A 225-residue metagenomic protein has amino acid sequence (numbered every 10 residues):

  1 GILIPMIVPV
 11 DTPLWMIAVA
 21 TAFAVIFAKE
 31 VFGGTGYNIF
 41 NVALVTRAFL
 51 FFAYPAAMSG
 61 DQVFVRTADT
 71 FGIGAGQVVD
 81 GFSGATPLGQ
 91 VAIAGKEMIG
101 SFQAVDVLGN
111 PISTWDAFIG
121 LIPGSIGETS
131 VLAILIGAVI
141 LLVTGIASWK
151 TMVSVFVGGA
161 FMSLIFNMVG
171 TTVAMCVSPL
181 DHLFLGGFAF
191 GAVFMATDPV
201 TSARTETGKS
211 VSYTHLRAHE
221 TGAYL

Functional and structural regions predicted by a protein language model:
I2, M6, T21, V25-E30 (+7 more regions): Transmembrane alpha-helical segments of multi-pass membrane transport proteins and ion-pumping complexes
T12-A18, G124-G127, S178-G187: Structural signature of hydrophobic alpha-helical transmembrane segments
A18, N38-T46, T151-F156, G208-S212: Cytoplasmic-side transmembrane-helix entry/capping segments in multi-pass membrane proteins
V25-G36, I136-T144, F194-S202: C-terminal ends of transmembrane helices
G36-I134: Long hydrophobic alpha-helical segments that form multi-pass transmembrane helix bundles in integral membrane proteins
A133-I165: Oxyanion-binding "anion nests"
M152-S154, S163-G191, A196-T197, S202-E206: A beta-strand-loop signature enriched in Asp, Gly, Thr, and Trp that corresponds to the sialidase/neuraminidase Asp-box
T214-T221: Conserved small/polar residues in nucleotide/adenosyl-binding loops
